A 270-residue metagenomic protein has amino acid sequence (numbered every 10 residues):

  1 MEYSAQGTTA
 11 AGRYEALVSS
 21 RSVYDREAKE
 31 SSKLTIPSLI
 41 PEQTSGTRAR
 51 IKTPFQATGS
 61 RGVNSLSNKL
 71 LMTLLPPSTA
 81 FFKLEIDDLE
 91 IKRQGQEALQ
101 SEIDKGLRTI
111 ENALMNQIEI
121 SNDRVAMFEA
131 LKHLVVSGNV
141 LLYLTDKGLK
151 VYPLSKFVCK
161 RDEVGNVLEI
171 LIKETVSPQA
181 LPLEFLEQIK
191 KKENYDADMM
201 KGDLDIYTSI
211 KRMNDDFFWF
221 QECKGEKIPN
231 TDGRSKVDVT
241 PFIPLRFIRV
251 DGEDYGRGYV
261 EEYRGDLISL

Functional and structural regions predicted by a protein language model:
M1-M200: Extended, helix-rich architectural segments
S4, I110, A126, A130 (+5 more regions): Generic detector of short alpha-helix boundary/capping microenvironments and adjacent low-complexity segments
V135-G138, D203-L204, M213-D215, C223 (+1 more regions): Short, well-ordered loop/turn elements at secondary-structure boundaries
G138-V140, S155, L168, D205 (+3 more regions): Structural beta-strand/beta-sheet cores of well-ordered domains, especially the beta-sheet scaffolds that support
G148-R161, E187-I189, D216-D238: Surface-exposed flexible segments
F218-L270: Extended, charged amphipathic alpha-helical segments
